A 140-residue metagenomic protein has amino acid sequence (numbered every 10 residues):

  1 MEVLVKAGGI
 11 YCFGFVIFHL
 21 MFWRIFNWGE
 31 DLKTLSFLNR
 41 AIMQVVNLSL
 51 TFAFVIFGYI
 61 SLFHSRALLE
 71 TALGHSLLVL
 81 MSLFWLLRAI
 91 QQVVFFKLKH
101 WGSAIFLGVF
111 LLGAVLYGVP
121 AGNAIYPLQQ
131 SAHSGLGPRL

Functional and structural regions predicted by a protein language model:
M1, F13, L86, I90 (+1 more regions): Sequence termini and other peripheral, non-core segments
M1-F13, G74-L77: Interfacial segments of alpha-helical transmembrane regions
I10, G14-W23, L38-R66, V79-L87: Core segments of alpha-helical transmembrane spans in multipass integral membrane proteins
W23-L48, A67-E70, L128-L136: Interfacial loop at the N-terminal end of multi-pass membrane proteins
G58-H75, V93-F96: Juxtamembrane helix-break-helix junctions at the cytosolic face of small multi-pass alpha-helical membrane proteins
L86-I105, N123: Membrane-helix boundary connector in multi-pass membrane proteins
A104-G122: Final/C-terminal transmembrane alpha-helix of multipass membrane proteins
Y117-L140: Juxtamembrane boundary at the C-terminal end of a transmembrane helix
